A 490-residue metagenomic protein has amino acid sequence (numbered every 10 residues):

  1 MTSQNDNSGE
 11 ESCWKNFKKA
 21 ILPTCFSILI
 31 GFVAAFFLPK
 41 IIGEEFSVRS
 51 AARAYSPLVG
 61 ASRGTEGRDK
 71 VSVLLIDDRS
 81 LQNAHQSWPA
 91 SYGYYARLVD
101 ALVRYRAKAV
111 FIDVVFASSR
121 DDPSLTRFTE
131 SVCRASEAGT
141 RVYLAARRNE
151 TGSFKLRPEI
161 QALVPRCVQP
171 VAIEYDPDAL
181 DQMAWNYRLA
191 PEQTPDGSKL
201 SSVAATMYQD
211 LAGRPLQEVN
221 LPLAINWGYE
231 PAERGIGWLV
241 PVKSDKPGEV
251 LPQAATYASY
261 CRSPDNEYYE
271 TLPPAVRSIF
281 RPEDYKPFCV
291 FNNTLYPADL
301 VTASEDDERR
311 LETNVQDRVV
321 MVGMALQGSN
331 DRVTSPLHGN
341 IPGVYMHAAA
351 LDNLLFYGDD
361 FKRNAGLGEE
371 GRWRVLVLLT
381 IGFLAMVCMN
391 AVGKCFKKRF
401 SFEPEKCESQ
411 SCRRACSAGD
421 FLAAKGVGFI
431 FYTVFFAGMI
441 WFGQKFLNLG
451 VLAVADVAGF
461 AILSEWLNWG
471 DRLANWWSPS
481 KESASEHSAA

Functional and structural regions predicted by a protein language model:
T2-L378, G470-A490: Flexible inter-domain connectors and hinge/loop segments
K19-G31, A35, L378, G382 (+5 more regions): Hydrophobic alpha-helical membrane-embedded or membrane-associated segments
A146-E150, N364-R374, L422-K425, K445-G450 (+2 more regions): Acidic carboxylate-rich catalytic motifs and surrounding loops in phosphoryl-/glycosyl-chemistry enzymes
G358, A365-K397, D456-F460: Selective detector of the "anchor" transmembrane alpha-helix that sits immediately C-terminal
G358, C395-E403, K445-F446, G450: Membrane-interface elements of multi-pass transporters and channels
F383-V434, W469, L473-W476: Juxtamembrane interface at the cytosolic side of transmembrane helices
K425-W476: Membrane-embedded alpha-helical segments, specifically the hydrophobic cores of selected transmembrane helices
